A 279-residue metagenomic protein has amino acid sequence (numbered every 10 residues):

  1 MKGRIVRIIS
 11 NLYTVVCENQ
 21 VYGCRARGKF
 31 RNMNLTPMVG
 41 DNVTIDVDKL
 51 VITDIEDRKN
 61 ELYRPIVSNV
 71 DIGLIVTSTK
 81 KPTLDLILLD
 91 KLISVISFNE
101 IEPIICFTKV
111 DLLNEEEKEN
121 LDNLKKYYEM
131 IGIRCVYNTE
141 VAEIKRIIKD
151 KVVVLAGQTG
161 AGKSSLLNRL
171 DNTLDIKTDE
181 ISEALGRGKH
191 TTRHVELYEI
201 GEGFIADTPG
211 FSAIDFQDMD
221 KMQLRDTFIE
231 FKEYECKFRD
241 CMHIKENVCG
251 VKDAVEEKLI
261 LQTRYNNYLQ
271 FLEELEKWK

Functional and structural regions predicted by a protein language model:
M1-I9: Structural detector for short beta-strands of small beta-barrel domains
N11, L35-V43, V47-K49, E56-G73 (+6 more regions): Helix-rich effector regions associated with P-loop NTPase G domains
Y13-C17, C24, I45: SH3/SH3-like beta-barrel fold
V21-P37: Beta-strand/loop nucleic-acid-binding surfaces
T77-L86: Short, glycine-rich nucleotide/cofactor-binding loops
D85-E100: Amphipathic helical hotspot of TIR/SEFIR-family domains
L112-A161: Canonical P-loop GTPase G-domain recognition
K163, L167-N168: The feature captures the helix immediately C-terminal to the Walker
